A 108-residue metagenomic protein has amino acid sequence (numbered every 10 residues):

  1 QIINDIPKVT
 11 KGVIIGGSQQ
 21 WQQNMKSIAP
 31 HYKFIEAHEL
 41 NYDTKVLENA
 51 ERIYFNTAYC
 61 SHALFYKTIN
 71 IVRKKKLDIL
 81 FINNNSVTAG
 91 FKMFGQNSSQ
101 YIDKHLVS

Functional and structural regions predicted by a protein language model:
Q1-I2: Extreme N-terminal leader/targeting regions
P7-H31: Short, charged N-terminal beta->alpha structural module
I14-Q19, A37, T57-Y59: Structural motif
Q19-N24, H62, A89-G90: Short, charged/polar "capping" segments at the starts of alpha-helices and the immediately preceding loops
N24-I28, K45-V46, Y66-I71: A short acidic, amphipathic alpha-helical/loop segment
P30-E48: A short, well-structured beta->alpha microelement
E51-R52: Conserved acidic residues
R73-S108: Ser/Thr/Gly-rich flexible loops in soluble cytosolic domains mediating phosphotransfer, phosphorylation
